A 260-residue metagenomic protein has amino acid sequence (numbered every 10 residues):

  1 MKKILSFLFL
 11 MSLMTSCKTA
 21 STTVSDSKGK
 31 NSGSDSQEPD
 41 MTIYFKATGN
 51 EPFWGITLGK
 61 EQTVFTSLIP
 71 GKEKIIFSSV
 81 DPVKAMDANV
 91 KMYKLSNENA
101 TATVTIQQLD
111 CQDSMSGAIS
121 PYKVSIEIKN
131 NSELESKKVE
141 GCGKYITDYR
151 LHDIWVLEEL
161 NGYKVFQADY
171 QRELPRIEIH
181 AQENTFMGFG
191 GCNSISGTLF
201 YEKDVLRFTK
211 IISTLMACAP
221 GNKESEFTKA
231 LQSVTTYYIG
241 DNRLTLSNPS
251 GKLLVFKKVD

Functional and structural regions predicted by a protein language model:
M1-I4, K18-T19: Positively charged n-region of N-terminal signal peptides that target proteins for export
I4-L13: Sec-dependent N-terminal signal peptides
C17-K46, F77-V80, A85-A100, Q107-S196 (+1 more regions): Lipid interaction determinants
K28-G71: An ectodomain-focused feature that recognizes extracytoplasmic/extracellular
P70-K72, S79-V80: N-terminal cleavable signal peptides for secretion/export
